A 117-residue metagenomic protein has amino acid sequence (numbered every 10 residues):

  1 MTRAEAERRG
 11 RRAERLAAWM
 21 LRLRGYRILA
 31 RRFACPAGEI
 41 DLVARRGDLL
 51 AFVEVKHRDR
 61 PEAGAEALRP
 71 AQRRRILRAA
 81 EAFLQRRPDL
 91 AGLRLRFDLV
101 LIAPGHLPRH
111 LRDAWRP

Functional and structural regions predicted by a protein language model:
M1-R31: Acidic-basic catalytic patches of nuclease active cores, encompassing PD-(D/E)XK and other metal-cofactor nuclease
L23-L50, R116: Active-site metal-binding core of divalent-cation-utilizing nuclease and nuclease-like domains
L29, G64, L107, L111: Glycine-rich, flexible loop/turn motifs
R31, A63-P70, R75, A79-E81: Amphipathic, hydrophobic secondary-structure cores in small proteins
I40-G64, I76: Conserved catalytic cores of phosphodiester-cleaving nucleases, focusing on short active-site segments
L84: Conserved hydrophobic residues forming the short capping helix/wall of the S-adenosyl-L-methionine
R87-P117: Domain-level recognition of nuclease-like catalytic cores that cleave nucleotide substrates
